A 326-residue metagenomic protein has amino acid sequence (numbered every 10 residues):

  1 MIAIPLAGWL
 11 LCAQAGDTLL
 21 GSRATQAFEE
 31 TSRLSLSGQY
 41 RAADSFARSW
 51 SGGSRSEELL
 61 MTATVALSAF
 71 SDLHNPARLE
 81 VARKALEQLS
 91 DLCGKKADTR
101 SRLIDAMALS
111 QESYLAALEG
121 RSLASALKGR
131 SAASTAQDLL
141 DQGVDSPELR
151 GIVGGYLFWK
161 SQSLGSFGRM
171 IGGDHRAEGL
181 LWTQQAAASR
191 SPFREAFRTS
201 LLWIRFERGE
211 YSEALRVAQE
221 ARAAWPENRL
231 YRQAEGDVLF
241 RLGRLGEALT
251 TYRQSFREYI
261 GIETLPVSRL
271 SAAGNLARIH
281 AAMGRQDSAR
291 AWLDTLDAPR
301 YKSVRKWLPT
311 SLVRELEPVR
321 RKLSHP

Functional and structural regions predicted by a protein language model:
Q26, L34-S45, L59-K95, T99-D145 (+3 more regions): Short coil/linker segments at helix-helix boundaries
W50, L139, Q185-A186, E220-A221 (+2 more regions): Canonical positions in the second alpha-helix
L67-R78, E112-Y114, K160-G165, G209 (+3 more regions): Alpha-helical linker/edge segments of TPR/alpha-solenoid repeat scaffolds and analogous pre-/post-domain helices
D174-A177, R253-R257, A281, Q286-S303: TPR/TPR-like (Sel1-like) alpha-helical repeat modules
S191-G209, Q233-I262: Alpha-helical adaptor scaffolds
R290-P326: Terminal, low-structured helical/coil segments at or just beyond the last alpha-helical repeat
